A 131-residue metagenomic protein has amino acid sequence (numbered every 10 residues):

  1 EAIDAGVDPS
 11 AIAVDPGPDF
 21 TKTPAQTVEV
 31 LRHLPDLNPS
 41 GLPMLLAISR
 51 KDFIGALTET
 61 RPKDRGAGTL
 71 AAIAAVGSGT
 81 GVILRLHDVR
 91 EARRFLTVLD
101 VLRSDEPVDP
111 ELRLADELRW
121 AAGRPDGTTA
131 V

Functional and structural regions predicted by a protein language model:
E1-A5, S10, F20-V131: Active-site-adjacent loop and "lid" segments of alpha/beta metabolic enzymes
